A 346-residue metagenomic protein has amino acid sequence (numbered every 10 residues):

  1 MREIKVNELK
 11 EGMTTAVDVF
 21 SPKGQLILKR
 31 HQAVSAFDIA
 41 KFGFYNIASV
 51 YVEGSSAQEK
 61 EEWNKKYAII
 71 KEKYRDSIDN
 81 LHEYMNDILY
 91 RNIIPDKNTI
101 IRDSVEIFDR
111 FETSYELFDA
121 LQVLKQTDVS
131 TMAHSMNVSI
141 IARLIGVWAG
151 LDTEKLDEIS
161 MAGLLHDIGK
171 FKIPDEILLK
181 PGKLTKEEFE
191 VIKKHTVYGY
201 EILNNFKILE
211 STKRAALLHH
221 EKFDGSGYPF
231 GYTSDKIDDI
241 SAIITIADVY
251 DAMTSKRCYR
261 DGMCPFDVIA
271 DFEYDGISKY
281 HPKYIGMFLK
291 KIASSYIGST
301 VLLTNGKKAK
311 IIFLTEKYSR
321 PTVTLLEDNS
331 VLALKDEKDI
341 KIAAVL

Functional and structural regions predicted by a protein language model:
M1-R102, G262-L346: Terminal helices and disordered tails flanking the catalytic cores of nucleotide-processing hydrolases
I4, T14, P22-K23, K29 (+9 more regions): Residue-level signal for pocket-adjacent positions within structured domains
Q58-E190, L203-F206, S211: Acidic/His-rich, divalent-metal-binding segments that scaffold phosphate/diphosphate chemistry
V138, M161-K172, F189-G286, S294-I297 (+1 more regions): Alpha-helical scaffolding flanking metal-ion-dependent phosphate/phosphodiester catalytic sites
